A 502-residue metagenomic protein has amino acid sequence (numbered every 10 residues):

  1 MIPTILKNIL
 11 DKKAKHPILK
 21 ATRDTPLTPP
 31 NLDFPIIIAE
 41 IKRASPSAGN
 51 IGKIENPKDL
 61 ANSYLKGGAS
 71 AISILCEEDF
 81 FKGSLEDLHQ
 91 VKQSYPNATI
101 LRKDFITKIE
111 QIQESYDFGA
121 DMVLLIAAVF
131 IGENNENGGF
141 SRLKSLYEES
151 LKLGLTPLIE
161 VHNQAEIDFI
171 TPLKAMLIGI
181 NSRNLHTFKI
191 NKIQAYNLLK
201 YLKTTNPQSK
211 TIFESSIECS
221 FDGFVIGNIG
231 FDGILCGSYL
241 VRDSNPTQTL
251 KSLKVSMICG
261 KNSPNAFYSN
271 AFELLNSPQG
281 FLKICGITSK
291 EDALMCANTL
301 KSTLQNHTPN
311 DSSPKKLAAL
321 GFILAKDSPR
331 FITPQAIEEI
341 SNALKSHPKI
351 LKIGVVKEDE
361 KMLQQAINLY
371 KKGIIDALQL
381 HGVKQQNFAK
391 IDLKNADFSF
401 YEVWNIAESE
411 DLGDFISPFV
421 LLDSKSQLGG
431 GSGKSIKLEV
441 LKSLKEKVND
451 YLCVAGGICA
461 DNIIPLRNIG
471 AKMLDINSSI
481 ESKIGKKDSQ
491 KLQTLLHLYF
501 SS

Functional and structural regions predicted by a protein language model:
M1-G52: An N-cap/entry alpha-helix motif that binds or orients negatively charged groups
I9, A39, Y64, S115 (+10 more regions): Conserved, mostly hydrophobic/aromatic
I41-N56, L101-I106, L158, I212 (+3 more regions): Active-site mouth loops of central-metabolism enzymes
P46-I54, L60-K82, I170-K203, G321 (+6 more regions): Glycine/Thr-rich beta-alpha phosphate-binding loop at enzyme active sites
G49-E149, E166-F169, A195-L198, K290 (+1 more regions): N-terminal active-site wall of soluble small-molecule enzyme domains
T107-F118, Q164-L173, F213-C236, K290-T299 (+3 more regions): Catalytic cores of alpha/beta
F118-E133, G179-K189, F231-L250, K316-S328 (+3 more regions): Glycine-rich phosphate-binding active-site loops on the catalytic face of alpha/beta enzymes
K192-Y201, L240-F272, A336-E339, A343 (+2 more regions): C-terminal helical cap(s) of enzyme catalytic domains, especially alpha/beta-barrels
